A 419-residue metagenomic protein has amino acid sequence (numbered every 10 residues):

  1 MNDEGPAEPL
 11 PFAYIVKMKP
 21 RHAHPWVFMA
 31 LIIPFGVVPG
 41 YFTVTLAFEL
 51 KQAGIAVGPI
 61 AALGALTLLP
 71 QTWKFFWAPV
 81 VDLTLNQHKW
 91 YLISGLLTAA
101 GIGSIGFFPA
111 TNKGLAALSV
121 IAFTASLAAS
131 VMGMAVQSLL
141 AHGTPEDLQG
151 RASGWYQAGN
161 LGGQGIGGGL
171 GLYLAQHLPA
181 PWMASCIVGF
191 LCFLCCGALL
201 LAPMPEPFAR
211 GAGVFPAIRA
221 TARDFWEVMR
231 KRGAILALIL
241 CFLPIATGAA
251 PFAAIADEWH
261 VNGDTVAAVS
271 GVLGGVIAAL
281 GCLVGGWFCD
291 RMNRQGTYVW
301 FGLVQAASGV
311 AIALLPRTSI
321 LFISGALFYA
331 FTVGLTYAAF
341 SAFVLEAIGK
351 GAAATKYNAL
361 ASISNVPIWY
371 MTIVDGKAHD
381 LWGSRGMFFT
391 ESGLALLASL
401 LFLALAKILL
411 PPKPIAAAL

Functional and structural regions predicted by a protein language model:
E8-H22, E206-L236: Juxtamembrane intracellular "pre-TM" segments in multi-pass secondary transporters
P11-Q71, I235-L240, P244-H260: Helix-loop boundary and gating motifs at the non-cytosolic
W73-N86, L280-R294, H379-D380: Helix-to-loop junctions at the C-terminal end of transmembrane segments in multipass secondary transporters
L83-L96, D290-L303: Cytoplasmic membrane-interface "Motif A"-like loop-to-helix N-cap segments of 12-TM Major Facilitator Superfamily
L96-K113, L303-R317: C-terminal ends and interior cores of transmembrane alpha-helices in multi-pass membrane transporters/permeases
A99, W182-L201, F388-L405: Symmetry-related core transmembrane helices of the 12-TM Major Facilitator Superfamily/SLC fold
V131-T144, L335-G349: Intracellular juxtamembrane helix-capping segments at the cytosolic ends of symmetry-related transmembrane helices
Q295-F340: C-terminal transmembrane helical hairpin of 12-TM major facilitator-type secondary transporters
